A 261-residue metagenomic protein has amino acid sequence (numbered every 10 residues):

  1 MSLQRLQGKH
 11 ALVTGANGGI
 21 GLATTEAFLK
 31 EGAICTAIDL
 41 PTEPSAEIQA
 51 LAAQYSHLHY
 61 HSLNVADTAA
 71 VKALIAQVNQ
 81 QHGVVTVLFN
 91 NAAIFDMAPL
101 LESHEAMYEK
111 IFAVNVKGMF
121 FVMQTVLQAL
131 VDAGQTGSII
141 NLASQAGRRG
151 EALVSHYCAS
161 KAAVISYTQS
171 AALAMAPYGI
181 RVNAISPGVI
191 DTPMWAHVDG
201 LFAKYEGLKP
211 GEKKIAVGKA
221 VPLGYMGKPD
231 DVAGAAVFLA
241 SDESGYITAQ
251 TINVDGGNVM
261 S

Functional and structural regions predicted by a protein language model:
S2, R149, A236-V237, T248-S261: Short C-terminal tail/terminal secondary-structure segment of NAD(P)H-dependent dehydrogenase/reductase domains
N17-G18: Conserved glycine-rich cofactor-binding loop
P99-L100, H104-F112, V217: Substrate-binding pocket helix/loop in short-chain dehydrogenase/reductase
M123, S160, T168: Active-site helix of classical SDR
Q128, L173-A174, G245: Alpha-helical segment proximal to the catalytic Tyr-Lys
S144: Residue(s) in the substrate-gating loop at a strand-loop-helix junction that position the organic substrate next
A176, R181, I247-A249: Short, small/polar-rich loop/turn modules that mediate ligand/substrate recognition or access, typified
